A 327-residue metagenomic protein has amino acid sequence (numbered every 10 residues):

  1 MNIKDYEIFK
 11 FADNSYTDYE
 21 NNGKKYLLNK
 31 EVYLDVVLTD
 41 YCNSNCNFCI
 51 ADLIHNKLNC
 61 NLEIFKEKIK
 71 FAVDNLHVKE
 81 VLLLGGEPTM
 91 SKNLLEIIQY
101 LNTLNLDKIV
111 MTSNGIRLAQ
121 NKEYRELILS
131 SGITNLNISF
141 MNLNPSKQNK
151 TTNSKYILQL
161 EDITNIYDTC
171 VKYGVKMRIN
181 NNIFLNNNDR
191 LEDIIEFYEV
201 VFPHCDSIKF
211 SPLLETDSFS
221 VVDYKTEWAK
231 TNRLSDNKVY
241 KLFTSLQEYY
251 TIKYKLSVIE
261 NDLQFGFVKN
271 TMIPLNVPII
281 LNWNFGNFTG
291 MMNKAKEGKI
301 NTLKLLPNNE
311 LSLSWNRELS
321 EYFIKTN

Functional and structural regions predicted by a protein language model:
E7, N14-E20, F285-N327: Flexible mid-to-C-terminal extensions adjoining Fe-S/redox cofactors in radical SAM and related proteins
D13, N21-I64, L76: Canonical Radical SAM [4Fe-4S] cluster-binding loop centered on the CxxxCxxC motif and its immediate flanking residues
E31, C205, I300-N301: Short, well-ordered alpha-helix to beta-strand connector turns
Y33, I50-L62, H77-S91, L106-A119 (+3 more regions): Core AdoMet radical
K68-N75: A short, N-terminal amphipathic alpha-helix
V73, I98-N105, L129, Y167-V171 (+1 more regions): Surface-exposed amphipathic alpha-helices with a cationic face
L94-Q99, Q120-L129, D189-Y198: Distinct, well-ordered alpha-helical segments
M141, S146-E161, Y167-K294: Radical SAM enzyme [4Fe-4S]-AdoMet core and its adjacent flexible, acidic and glycine-rich loops/tails across
